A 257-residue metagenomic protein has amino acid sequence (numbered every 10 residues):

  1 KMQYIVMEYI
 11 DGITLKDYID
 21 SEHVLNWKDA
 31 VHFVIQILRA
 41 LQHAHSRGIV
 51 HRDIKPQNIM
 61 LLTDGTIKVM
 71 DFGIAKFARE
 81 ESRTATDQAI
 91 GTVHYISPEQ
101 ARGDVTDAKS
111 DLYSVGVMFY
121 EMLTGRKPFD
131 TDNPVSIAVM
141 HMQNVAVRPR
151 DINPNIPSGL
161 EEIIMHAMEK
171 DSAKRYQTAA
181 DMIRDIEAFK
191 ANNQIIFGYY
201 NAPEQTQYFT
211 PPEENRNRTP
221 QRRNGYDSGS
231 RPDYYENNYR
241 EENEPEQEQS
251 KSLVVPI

Functional and structural regions predicted by a protein language model:
M2-T14, Y18: Conserved short submotifs of the Hanks-type protein kinase catalytic core that shape the nucleotide-binding pocket
F33-V34: Activation segment signature within eukaryotic-like protein kinase domains
I37-I49: Protein kinase catalytic-loop region centered on the HRD/HxD motif
L61-G65: Activation-loop N-terminal segment of eukaryotic-like protein kinases
T86-I96: Conserved activation segment of eukaryotic-like protein kinases, specifically the C-terminal portion of the activation
H94-F197: C-terminal lobe helix-coil module of Hanks-type protein kinase domains
Q177-Y239: Juxtacatalytic C-terminal regulatory tail of Ser/Thr protein kinases
